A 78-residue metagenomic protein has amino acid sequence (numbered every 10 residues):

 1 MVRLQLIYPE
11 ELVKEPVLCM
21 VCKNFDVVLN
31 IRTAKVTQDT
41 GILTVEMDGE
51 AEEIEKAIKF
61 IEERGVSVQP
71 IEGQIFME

Functional and structural regions predicted by a protein language model:
M1-E78: Long, contiguous binding/interaction regions
